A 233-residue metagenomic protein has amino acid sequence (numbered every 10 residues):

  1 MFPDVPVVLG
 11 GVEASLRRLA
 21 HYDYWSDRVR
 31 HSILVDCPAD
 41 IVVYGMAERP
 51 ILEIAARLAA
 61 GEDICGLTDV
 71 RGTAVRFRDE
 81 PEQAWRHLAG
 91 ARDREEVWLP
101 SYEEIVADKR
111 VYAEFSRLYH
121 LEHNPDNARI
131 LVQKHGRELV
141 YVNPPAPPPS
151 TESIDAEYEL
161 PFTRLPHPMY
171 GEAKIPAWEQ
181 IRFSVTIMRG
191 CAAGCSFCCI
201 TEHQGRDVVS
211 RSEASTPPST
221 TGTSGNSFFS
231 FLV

Functional and structural regions predicted by a protein language model:
M1-H135, V142-A146: Glycine-rich beta-alpha loop elements in corrinoid/cobalamin-binding modules across cobalamin-dependent enzymes
P3, P38, S153, G194 (+1 more regions): Short loop/turn motifs at secondary-structure junctions
V5, P217-V233: Conserved SAM/AdoMet-binding glycine-rich loop
D40, E157, C191, C195: Conserved, mostly hydrophobic/aromatic
S153-Q180: Short, charged low-complexity linear segments at domain edges
K174-S196: N-terminal pre-triad scaffold of radical SAM enzymes
F183, C191-G194, A214, T221 (+1 more regions): Non-catalytic terminal/interface segments that mediate subunit docking, oligomerization, and allosteric communication
C198-A214: Iron-sulfur (Fe-S) cluster-binding segments and ferredoxin-like electron-carrier domains, especially [2Fe-2S]
